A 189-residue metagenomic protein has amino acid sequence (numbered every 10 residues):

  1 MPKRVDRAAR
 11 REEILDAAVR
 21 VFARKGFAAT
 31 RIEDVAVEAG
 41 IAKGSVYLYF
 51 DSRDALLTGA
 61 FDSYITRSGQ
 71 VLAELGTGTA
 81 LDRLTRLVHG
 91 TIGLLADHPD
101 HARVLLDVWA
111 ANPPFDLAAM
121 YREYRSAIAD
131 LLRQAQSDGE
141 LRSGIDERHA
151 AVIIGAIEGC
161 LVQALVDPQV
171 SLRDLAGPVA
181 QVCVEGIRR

Functional and structural regions predicted by a protein language model:
M1, R86, G93-D97, R125-S137 (+3 more regions): C-terminal peripheral helix-coil segments that are non-catalytic and often amphipathic
M1-K25, A29-I41, D54-A55: Basic, helix-initiating cap at the start of DNA-binding domains
A23, Y47-D51, G59-S63: Base-recognition residues in the alpha-helical recognition helix of bacterial helix-turn-helix
G44: Key DNA-contact positions within bacterial/archaeal DNA-binding proteins
G59, A73-D100, H149-I153, A176: Hydrophobic alpha-helical connector segments
T66-G69, P114-E140, E147-A151, G177: Amphipathic alpha-helical packing segments from all-alpha helical-bundle domains
L94-F115: Amphipathic alpha-helical segments used for helix-helix packing
